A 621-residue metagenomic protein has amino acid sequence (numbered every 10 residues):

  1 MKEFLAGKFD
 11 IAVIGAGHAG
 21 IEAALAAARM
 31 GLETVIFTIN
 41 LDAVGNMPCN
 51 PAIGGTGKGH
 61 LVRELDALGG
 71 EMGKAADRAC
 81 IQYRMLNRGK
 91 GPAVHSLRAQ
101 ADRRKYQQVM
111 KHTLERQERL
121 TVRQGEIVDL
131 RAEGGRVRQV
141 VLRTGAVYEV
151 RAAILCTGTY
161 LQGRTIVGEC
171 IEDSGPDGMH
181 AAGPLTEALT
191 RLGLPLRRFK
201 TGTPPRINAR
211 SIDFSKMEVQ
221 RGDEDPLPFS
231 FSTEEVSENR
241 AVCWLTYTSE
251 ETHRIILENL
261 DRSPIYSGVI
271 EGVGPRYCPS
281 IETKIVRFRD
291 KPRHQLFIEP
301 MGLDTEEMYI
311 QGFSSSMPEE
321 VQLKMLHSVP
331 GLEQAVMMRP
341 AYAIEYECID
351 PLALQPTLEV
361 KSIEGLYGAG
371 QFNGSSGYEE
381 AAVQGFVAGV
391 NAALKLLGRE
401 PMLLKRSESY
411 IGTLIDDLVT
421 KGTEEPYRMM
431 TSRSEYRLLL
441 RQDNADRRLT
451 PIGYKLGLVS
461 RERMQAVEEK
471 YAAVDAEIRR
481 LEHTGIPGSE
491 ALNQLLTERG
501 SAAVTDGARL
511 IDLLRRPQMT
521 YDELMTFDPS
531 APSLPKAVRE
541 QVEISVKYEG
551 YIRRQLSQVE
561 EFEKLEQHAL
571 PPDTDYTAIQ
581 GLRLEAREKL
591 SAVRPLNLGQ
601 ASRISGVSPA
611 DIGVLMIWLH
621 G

Functional and structural regions predicted by a protein language model:
F4-K8, L25-A132, T144, A152 (+5 more regions): Conserved N-terminal/central alpha/beta ligand/cofactor-binding core
L5-A19: Beta1/beta-strand and adjacent pyrophosphate-binding region of the FAD-binding site in flavoprotein oxidoreductases
I14, L142, L155-C156, G368: Redox-cofactor binding/interface segments in oxidoreductases and associated redox assembly factors
N40, E187-L323, T420-N493, T497-G507 (+1 more regions): An anion/pyrophosphate-binding glycine-rich loop and adjacent beta-alpha core in soluble alpha-beta enzymes
Y309-S375, L403-D416, P535-K589, R594: A glycine-rich dinucleotide-binding beta-alpha-beta segment and adjacent secondary-structure elements that constitute
Q371-E379, E435-R437: Glycine-rich phosphate/pyrophosphate-binding beta-alpha loops
A381-M402: Internal hydrophobic alpha-helix adjacent to the cofactor/substrate pocket in enzyme cavities
R433, L439, A445, T450-K455 (+2 more regions): Extended, charge-enriched "interface" segments that sit outside catalytic cores
